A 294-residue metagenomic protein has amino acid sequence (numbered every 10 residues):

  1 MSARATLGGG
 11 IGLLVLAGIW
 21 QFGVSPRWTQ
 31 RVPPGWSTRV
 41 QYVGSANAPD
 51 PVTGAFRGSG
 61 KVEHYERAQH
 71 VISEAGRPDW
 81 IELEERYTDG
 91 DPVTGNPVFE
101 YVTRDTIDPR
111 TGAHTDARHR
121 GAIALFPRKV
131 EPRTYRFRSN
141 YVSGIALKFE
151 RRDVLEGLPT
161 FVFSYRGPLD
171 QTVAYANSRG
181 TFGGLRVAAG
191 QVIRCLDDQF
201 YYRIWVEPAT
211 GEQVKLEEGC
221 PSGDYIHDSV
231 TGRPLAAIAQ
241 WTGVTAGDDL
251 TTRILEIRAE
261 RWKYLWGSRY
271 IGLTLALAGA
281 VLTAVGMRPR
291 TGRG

Functional and structural regions predicted by a protein language model:
M1-A117, T291: N-terminal pre-first-transmembrane soluble regions of secretory-pathway and organelle membrane proteins
S2-L7, R258-G294: Juxtamembrane interface at the cytosolic side of transmembrane helices
R4, I11-G12, R151, W205 (+1 more regions): N-terminal hydrophobic or amphipathic segments with adjacent small-residue motifs that include Sec signal peptides
P33, D108, P127, G243-G247: Helix N-terminus capping/helix-initiation residues
A122-I226: Membrane-proximal low-complexity regions enriched in glycine and acidic/polar residues
G157, I226, T231, T274-L277 (+1 more regions): Solvent-exposed, non-transmembrane amphipathic alpha-helical segments
Q191-S268, G272: Membrane-proximal extracellular "stem/stalk" segments of glycoproteins immediately N-terminal to a transmembrane helix
